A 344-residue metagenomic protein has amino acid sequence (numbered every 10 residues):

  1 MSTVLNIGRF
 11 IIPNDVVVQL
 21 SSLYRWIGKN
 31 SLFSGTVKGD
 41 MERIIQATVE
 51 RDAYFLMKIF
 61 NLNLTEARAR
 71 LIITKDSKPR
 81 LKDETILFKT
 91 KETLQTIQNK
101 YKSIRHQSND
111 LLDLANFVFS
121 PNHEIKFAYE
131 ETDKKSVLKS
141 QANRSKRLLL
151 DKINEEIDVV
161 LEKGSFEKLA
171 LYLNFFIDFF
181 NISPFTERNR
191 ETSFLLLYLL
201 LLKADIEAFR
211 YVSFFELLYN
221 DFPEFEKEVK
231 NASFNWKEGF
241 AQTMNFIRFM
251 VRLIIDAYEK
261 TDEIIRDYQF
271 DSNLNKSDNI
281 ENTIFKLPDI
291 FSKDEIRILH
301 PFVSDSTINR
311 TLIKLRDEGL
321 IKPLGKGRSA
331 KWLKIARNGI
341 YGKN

Functional and structural regions predicted by a protein language model:
M1-N344: FIC/Doc superfamily catalytic core
